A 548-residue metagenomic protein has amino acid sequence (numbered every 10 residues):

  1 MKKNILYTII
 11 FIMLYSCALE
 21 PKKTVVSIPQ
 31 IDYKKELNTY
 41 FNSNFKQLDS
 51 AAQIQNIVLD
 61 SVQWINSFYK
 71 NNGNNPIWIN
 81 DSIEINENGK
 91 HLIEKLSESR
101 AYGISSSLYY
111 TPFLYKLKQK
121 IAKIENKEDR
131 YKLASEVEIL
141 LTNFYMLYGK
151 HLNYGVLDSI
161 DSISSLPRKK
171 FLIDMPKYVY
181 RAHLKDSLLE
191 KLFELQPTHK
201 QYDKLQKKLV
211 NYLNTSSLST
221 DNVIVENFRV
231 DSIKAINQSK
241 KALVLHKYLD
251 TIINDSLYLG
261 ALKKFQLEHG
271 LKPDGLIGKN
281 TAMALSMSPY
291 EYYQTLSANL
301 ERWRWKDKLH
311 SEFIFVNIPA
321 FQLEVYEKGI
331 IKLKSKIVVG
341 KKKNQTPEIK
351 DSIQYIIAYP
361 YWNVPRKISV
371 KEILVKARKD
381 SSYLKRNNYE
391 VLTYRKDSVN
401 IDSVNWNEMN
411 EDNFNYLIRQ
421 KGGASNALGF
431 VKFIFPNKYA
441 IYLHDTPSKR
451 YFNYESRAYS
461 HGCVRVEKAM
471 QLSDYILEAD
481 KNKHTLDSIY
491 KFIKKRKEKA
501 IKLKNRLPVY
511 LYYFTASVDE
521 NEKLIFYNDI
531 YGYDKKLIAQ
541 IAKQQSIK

Functional and structural regions predicted by a protein language model:
M1-K2, Q238: Generic N-terminal leader/processing signal
K2-T8: Sec-dependent signal peptide recognition, specifically the positively charged N-region followed immediately by
T8-I9, H246: A periodicity- and composition-biased signal for non-globular, repetitive helical segments
I10-F11, S456: Residue-level signal for mature regions of secreted extracellular proteins and peptides
M13-S16: C-terminal motif of bacterial Sec signal peptides marking the signal peptidase cleavage site
A18-L172: Cationic-aromatic interfacial patches
A18-N72, M146, L166, L184 (+1 more regions): Well-ordered beta-sheet/strand-loop patches within structured domains
K177-Y178, H183: Long, highly charged low-complexity segments enriched in Glu/Asp and Lys/Arg with interspersed Ser/Thr
